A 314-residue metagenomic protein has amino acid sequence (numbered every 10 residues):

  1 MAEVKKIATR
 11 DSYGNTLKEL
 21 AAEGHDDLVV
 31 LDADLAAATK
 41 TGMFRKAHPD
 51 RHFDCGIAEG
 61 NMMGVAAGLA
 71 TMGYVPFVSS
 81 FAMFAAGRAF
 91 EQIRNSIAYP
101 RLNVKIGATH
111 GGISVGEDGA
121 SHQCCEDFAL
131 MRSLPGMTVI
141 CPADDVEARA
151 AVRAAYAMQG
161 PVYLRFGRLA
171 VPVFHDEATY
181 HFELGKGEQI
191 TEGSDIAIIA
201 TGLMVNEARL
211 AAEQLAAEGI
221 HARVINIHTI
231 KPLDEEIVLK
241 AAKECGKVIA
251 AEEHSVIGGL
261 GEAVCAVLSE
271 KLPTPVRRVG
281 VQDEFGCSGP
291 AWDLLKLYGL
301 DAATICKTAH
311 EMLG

Functional and structural regions predicted by a protein language model:
M1-R165, A170: Thiamine diphosphate
D11, L35-G42, K46, V115-G116 (+1 more regions): Thiamine diphosphate
